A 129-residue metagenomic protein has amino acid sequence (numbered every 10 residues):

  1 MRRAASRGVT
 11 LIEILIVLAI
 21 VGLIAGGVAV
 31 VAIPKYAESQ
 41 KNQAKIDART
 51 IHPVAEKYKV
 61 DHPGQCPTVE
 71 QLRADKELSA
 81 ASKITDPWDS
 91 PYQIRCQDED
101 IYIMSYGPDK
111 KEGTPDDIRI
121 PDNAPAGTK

Functional and structural regions predicted by a protein language model:
M1-R7, K129: N-terminal leader/signal peptides at the extreme start of proteins
R7, E13-I16: Internal alpha-helical transmembrane segments of multi-pass membrane proteins, especially GPCRs
L15-V30: Alpha-helical hydrophobic helix detector
G26-D75: Conserved hydrophobic/amphipathic alpha-helical signal-anchor segments
E56-M104: Extracellular/periplasmic head regions of type IV pilus-like filament subunits
D109: Acidic carboxylate motifs that coordinate Ca2+ or other divalent cations, activating on Asp/Glu
E112-D116: Glycine-aliphatic tripeptides that mark coil-to-beta-strand junctions in extracellular and membrane proteins
D117-K129: Short, low-complexity, Pro/Ser/Thr/Gly-rich segments in the mature regions of secreted, periplasmic
